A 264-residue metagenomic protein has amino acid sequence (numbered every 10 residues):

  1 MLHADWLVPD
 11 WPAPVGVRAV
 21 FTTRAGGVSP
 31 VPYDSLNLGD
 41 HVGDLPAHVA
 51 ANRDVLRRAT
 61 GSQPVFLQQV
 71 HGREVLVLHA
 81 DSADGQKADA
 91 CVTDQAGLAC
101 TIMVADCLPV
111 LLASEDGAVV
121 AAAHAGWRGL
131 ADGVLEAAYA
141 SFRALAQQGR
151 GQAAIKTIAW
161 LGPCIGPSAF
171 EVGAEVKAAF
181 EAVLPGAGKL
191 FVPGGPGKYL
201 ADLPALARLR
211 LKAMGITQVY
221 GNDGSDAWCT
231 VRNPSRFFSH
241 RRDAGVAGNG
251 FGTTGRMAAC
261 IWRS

Functional and structural regions predicted by a protein language model:
M1-S264: Active-site microenvironment for binding and transforming phosphate-containing groups
